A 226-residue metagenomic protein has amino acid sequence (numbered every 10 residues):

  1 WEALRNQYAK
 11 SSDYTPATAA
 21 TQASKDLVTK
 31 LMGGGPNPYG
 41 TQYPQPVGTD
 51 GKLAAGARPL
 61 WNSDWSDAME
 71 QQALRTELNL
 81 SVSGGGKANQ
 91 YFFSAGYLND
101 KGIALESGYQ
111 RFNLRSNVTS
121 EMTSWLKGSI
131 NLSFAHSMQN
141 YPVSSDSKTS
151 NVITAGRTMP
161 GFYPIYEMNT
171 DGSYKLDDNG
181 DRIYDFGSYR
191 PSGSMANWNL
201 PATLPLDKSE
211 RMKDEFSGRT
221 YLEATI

Functional and structural regions predicted by a protein language model:
W1-W61, G102-S107, N113-S217: Surface-exposed loop/interface segments of Gram-negative outer-membrane beta-barrel transport/assembly proteins
T49-G108, T119-T123: Outer-membrane beta-barrel pore proteins
Q71-N89, G96-L98, L200-I226: Outer-membrane beta-barrel transmembrane strands
